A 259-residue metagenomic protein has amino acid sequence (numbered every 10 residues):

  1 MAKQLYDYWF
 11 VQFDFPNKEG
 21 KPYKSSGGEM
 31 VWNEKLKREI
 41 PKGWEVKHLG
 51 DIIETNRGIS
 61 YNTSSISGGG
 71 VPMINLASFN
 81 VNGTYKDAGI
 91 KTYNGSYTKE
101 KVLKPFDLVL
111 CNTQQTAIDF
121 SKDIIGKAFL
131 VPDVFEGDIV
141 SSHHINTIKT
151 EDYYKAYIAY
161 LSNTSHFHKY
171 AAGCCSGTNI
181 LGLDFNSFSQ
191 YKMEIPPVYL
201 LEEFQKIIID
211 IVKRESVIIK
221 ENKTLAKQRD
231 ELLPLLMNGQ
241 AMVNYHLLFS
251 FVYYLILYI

Functional and structural regions predicted by a protein language model:
M1-Y8, G27-I59, E194, V198-E203 (+3 more regions): Non-catalytic DNA-recognition/assembly elements of restriction-modification systems
G20-S25, N62-G69, G173-C175: Short coil/turn segments at secondary-structure boundaries
M30-L36, G50-T63, A77-Q115, L130: Sequence-specific dsDNA recognition surfaces
N80-I90, C111-S141, A156-Y160, K169-C174: Short, ligand-facing micro-motifs at secondary-structure edges
D138-I145, Y170-E202: A short glycine-rich beta-alpha junction/loop motif
N146-H166: Glycine- and charge-enriched low-complexity intrinsically disordered segments
